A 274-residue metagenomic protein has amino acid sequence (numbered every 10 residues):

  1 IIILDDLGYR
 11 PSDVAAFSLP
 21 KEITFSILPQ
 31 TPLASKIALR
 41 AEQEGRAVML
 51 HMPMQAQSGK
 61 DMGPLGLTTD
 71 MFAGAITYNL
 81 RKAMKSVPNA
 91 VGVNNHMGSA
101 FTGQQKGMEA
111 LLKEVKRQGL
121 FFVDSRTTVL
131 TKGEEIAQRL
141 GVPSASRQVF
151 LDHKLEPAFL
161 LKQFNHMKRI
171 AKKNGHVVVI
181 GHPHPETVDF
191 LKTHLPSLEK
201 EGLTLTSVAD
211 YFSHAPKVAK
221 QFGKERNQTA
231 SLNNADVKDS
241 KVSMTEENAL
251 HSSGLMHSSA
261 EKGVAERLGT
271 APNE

Functional and structural regions predicted by a protein language model:
I1-K60, P64: Active-site beta->alpha N-cap acidic-glycine motif
I1-L4, P64-G74, H153-A158: Active-site mouth loops of central-metabolism enzymes
L4-D6, I27-P29, L50-M54, N95-M97 (+4 more regions): A cross-domain feature marking catalytic cores of carbohydrate-active enzymes and several ubiquitous metabolic/repair
I23-I27, A47-H51, P143-Q148, E201-T206: Short hydrophobic/aromatic-enriched beta-strand-loop microsegments
E44, D61-M84: Catalytic-core regions of hydrolytic enzymes
M49-M52, M71-F72, P143-V149, M167-K173 (+1 more regions): A polyampholytic, Gly/Pro-enriched intrinsically disordered region
G74-N165, K172, H176, H182-L203: Catalytic domains of cell-wall/extracellular-matrix polysaccharide-remodeling enzymes, centered on de-N-acetylation
V115-T128, P183-H257, E261-N273: C-terminal domain-boundary segment and adjacent tail
